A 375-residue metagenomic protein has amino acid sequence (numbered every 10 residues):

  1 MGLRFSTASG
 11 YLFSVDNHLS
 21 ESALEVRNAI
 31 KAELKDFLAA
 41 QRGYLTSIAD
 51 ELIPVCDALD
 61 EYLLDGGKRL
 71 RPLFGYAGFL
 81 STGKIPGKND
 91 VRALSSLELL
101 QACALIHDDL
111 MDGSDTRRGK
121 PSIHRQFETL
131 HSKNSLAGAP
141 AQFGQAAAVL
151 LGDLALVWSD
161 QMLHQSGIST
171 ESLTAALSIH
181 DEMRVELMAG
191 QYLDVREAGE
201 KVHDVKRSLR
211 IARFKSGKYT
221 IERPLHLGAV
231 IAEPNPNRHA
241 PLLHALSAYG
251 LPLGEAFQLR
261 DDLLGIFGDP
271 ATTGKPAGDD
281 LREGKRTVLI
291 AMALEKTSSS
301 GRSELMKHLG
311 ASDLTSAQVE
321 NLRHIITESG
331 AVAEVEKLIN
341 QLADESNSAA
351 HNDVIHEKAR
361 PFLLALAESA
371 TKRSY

Functional and structural regions predicted by a protein language model:
M1-L97, A102, I106-H107, M111-A141 (+5 more regions): Conserved N-terminal diphosphate/IPP-binding helix and adjacent helical/loop segment of trans-prenyltransferase domains
Y44-A49, Y62-R71, A146-W158, H164-F267: All-alpha helical catalytic cores of prenyl diphosphate-utilizing isoprenoid enzymes
A49, R260-T273, S303-L309, E320 (+1 more regions): A glycine-biased, small/acidic residue-tolerant capping/turn segment at secondary-structure junctions
F74, S159, G190, I290 (+2 more regions): Residue-level signal for inorganic ion chemistry
N89, I168-S178, V185, R238-L242 (+2 more regions): Acidic/histidine metal-binding catalytic segments
D90-R118, S178-M188, K218, H226-A229 (+3 more regions): Active-site alpha-helical segments that house and flank conserved acidic catalytic motifs for diphosphate chemistry
R118-G152, K201-K218, H244, P270-K296 (+1 more regions): Divalent-cation-assisted or electrostatically stabilized phosphate/pyrophosphate-binding catalytic cores
N321-Y375: C-terminal charged capping/lid subdomain of soluble metabolic enzymes
